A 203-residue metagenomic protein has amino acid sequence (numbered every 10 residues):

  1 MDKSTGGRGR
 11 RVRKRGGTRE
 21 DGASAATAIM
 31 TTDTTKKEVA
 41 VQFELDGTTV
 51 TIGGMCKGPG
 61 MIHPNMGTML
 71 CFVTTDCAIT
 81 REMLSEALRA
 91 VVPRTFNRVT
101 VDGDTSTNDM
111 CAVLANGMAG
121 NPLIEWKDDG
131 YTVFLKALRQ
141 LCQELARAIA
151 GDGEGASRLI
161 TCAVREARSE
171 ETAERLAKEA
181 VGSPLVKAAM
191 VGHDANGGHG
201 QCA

Functional and structural regions predicted by a protein language model:
M1-A203: A structural signal for small-residue-enriched, beta-sheet-centric alpha/beta enzyme cores and oligomeric scaffold folds
